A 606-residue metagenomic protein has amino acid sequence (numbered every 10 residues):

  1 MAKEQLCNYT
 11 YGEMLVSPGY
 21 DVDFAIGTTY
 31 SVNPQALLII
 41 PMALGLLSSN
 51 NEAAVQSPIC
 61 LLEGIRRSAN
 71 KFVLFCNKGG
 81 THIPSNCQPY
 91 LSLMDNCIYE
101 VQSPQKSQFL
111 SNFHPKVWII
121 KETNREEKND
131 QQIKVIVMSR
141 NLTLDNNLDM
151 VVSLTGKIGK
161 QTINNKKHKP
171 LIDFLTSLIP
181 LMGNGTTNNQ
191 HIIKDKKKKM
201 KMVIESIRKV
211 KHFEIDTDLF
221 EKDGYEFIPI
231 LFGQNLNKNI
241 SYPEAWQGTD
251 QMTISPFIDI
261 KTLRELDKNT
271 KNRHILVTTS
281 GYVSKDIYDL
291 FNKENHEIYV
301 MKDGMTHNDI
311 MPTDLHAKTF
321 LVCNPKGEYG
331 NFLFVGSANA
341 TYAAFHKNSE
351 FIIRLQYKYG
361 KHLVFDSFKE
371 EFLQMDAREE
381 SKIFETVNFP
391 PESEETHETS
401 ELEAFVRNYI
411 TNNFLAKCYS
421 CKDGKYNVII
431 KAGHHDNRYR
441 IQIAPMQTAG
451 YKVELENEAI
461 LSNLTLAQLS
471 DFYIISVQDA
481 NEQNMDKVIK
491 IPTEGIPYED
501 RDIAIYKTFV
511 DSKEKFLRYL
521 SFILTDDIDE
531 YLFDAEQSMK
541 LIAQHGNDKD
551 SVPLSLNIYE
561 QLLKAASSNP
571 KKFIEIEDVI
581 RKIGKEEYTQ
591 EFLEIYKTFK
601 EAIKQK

Functional and structural regions predicted by a protein language model:
M1-F334, T341-K606: Terminal interaction modules at protein C-ends
